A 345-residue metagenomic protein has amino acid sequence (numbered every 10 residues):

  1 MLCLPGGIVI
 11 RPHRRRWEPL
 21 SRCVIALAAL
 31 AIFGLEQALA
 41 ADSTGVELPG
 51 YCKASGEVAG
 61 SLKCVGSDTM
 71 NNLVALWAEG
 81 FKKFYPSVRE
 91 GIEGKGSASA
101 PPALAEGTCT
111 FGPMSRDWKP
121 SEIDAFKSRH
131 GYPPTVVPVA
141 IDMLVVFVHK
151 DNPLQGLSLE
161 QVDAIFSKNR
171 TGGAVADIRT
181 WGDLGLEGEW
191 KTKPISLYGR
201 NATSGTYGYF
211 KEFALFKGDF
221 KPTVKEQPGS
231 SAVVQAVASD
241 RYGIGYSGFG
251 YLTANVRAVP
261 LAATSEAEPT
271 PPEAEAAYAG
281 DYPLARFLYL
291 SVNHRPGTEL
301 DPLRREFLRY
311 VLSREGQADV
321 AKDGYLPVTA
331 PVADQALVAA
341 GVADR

Functional and structural regions predicted by a protein language model:
M1-P19: N-terminal secretory signal peptides that target proteins for export/translocation
L4-G6, L20-S21, A28, A54: Generic short amphipathic/hydrophobic targeting helices enriched at N-termini, encompassing Sec-type signal peptides
V9-R11, F33, G45: N-terminal compositionally biased, intrinsically disordered segments and leader/signal-like regions
R22-E36: Bacterial N-terminal signal peptides
A40-R345: Flexible loop/hinge segments at secondary-structure junctions
